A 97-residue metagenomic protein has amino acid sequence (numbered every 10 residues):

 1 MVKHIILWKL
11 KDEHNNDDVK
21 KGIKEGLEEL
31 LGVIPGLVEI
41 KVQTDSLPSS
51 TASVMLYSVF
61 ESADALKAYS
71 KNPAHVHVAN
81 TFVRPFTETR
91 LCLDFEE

Functional and structural regions predicted by a protein language model:
M1-S53, E61-K71, D94-E97: Short S/T/G/P-rich N-terminal loop/turn motif that feeds into the first structured element of a domain
V59-L93: An amphipathic, aromatic/His-enriched active-site/gating alpha helix that lines ligand/cofactor pockets
